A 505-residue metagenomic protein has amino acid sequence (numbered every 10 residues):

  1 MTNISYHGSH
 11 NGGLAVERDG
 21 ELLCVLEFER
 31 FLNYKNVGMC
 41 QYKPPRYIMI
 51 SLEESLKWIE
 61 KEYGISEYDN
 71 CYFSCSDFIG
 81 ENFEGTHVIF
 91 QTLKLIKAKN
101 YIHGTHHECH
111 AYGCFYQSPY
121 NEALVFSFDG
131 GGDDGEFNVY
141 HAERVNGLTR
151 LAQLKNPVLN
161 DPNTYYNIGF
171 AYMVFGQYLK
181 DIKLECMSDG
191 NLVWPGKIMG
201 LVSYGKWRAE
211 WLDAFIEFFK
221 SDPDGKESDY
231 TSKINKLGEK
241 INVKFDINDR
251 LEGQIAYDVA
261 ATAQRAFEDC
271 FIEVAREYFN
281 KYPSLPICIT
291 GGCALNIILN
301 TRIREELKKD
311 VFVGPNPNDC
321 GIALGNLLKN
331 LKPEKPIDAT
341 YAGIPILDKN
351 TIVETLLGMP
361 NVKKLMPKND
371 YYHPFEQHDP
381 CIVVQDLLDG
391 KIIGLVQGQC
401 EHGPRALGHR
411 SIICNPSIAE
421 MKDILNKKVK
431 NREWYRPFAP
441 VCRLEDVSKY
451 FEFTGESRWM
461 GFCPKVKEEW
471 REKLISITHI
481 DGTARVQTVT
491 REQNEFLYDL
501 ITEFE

Functional and structural regions predicted by a protein language model:
M1-I4: Extreme N-terminal starter segment of soluble prokaryotic enzymes
H7-K35, E84-K99, H103, E108-Y112 (+4 more regions): Flexible beta->alpha loop and helix N-cap segments adjacent to enzyme active/binding sites
G12-G13, E17-K97, S203-T262, V274: Conserved active-site "lid/cap" helical segment
I65-Y68, P119-N121, K281-L285: Short helix-loop-beta connector
S76-F83, P286-R302: Glycine-rich phosphate-binding loops at beta-strand->alpha-helix junctions
L251-V259, A263, F267, G291 (+2 more regions): Secondary-structure capping and boundary motifs in well-ordered enzyme cores
A261-L285, L497-E505: Phosphate/ATP-binding catalytic cores across multiple sugar-kinase/actin-like superfamilies, primarily ASKHA
